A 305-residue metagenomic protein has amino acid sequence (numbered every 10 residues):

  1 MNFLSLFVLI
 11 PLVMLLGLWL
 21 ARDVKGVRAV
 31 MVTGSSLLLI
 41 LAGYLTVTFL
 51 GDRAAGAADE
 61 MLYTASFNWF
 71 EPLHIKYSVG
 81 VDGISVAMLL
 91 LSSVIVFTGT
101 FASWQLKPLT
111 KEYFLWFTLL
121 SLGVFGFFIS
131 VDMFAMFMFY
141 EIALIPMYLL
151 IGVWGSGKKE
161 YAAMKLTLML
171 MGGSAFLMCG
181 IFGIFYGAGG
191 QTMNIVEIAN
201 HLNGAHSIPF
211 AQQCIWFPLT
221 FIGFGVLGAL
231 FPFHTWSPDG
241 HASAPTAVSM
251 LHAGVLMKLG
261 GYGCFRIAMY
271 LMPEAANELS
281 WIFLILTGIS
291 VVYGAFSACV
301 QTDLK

Functional and structural regions predicted by a protein language model:
N2-F3, L18-L115, Q191-S207: Transmembrane helix-loop-helix hairpins at membrane boundaries of multipass inner-membrane proteins
S5-L20, V32-L45, L89-S103, L120-L122 (+4 more regions): Central hydrophobic cores of alpha-helical transmembrane segments in multi-pass inner-membrane proteins across all
P11, D82, D132-L150, T220 (+2 more regions): Functional transmembrane alpha-helices
M14-L18, L45, N68-K76, F97 (+2 more regions): Membrane-embedded alpha-helical segments in integral membrane proteins
G17-L18, R22, Y44-V47, A102 (+7 more regions): Membrane-water interface at transmembrane helix exits
V24-G26, E112-L119, G123-I208, Q212 (+1 more regions): Alpha-helical multi-pass transmembrane bundles of energy-transducing inner-membrane proteins
V27-V30, A162-K165, A244-G254: Membrane-interface alpha-helices at helix entry/exit sites of multi-pass transporters
L50-K76, S174-T235, D239, C264-I282: Juxtamembrane/interfacial segments at transmembrane-helix boundaries in multi-pass membrane proteins
